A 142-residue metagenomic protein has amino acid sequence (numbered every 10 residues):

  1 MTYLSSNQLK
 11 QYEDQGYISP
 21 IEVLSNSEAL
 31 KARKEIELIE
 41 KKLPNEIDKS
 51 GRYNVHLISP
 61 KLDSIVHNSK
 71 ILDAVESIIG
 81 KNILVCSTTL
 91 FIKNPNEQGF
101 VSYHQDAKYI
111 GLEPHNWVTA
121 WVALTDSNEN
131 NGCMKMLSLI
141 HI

Functional and structural regions predicted by a protein language model:
M1-L112: Non-heme Fe(II)-dependent double-stranded beta-helix
Y17-S19, T119-A123, C133: Conserved hydrophobic/aromatic beta-strand scaffold that supports enzyme active sites
I21, L137-S138: Residue-level detector of conserved, well-ordered beta-strand and adjacent loop positions that form binding/recognition
T89, Q105, V122-D126, S138: Short, structured patches in soluble enzyme cores that scaffold and shape functional sites
S102-Y103, N130-M136: A short secondary-structure junction signal
G111-E129: Short, conserved beta-strand element in jelly-roll/cupin
I140-I142: Conserved small/polar residues in nucleotide/adenosyl-binding loops
